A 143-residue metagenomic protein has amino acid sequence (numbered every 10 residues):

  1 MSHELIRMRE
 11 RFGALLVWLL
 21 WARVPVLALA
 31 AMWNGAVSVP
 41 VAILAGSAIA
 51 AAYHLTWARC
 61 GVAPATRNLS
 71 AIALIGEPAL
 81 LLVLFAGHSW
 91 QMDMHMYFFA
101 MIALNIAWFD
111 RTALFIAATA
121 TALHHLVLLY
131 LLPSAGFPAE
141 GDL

Functional and structural regions predicted by a protein language model:
M1-R9: Short, Lys/Arg-rich, polar N-terminal cytosolic tail immediately upstream of the first transmembrane signal-anchor
A14-W90, M94-A103, A117, T121-L126: Hydrophobic transmembrane alpha-helices and their membrane-interface boundaries in multi-pass, membrane-anchored
A107, A113-F115, A122, L126-L129 (+2 more regions): N-terminal membrane insertion elements
